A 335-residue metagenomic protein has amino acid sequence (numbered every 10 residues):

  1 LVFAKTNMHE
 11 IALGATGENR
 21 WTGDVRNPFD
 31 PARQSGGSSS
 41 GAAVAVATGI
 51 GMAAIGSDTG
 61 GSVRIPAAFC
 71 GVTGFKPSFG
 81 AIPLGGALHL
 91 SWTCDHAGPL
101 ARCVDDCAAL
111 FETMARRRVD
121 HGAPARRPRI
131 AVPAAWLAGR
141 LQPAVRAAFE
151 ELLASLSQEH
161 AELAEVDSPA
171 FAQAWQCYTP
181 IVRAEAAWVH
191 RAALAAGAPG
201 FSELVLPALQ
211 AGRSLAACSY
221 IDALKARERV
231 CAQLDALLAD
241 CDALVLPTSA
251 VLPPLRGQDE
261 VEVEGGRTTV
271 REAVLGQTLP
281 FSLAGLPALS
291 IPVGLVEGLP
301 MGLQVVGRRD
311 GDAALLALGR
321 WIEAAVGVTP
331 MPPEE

Functional and structural regions predicted by a protein language model:
L1-H96, A135, T248-R267: Short glycine/serine-rich loop/turn segments
N19, G23, W175-V189: Charged, often glycine-rich, active-site loop that binds/positions anionic groups
A47-A138, E150-S155, E159, I221 (+2 more regions): Structural helix-boundary/capping segments
R127-R129, I181-C231, P247, V251 (+1 more regions): Short helix-loop capping/hinge segments that flank enzyme active sites or metal/cofactor-binding pockets
P143-D167, R191-A196, Y220-D242: Acyltransferase
E162-Y178, L209-Q210: Short connector loops at secondary-structure junctions
R267-I291: Small-aliphatic-rich amphipathic alpha-helix that forms the alpha element of a beta-alpha
